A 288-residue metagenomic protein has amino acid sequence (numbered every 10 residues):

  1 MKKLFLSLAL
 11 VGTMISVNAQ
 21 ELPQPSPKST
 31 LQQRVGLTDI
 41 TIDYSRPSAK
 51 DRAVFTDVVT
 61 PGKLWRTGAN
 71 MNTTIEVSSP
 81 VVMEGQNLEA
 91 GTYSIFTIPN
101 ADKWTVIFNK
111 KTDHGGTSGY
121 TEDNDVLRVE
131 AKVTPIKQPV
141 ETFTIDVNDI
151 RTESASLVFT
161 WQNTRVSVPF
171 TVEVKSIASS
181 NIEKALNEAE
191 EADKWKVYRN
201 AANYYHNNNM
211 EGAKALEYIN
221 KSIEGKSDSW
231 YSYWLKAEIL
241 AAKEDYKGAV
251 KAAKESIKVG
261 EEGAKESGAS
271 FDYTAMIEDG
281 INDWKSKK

Functional and structural regions predicted by a protein language model:
M1-P23: Bacterial Sec-dependent N-terminal signal peptides
E21-N72, M83: Start-of-domain marker
R52, R128, S154, K226-K236 (+2 more regions): Intrinsically disordered, low-complexity regulatory regions in eukaryotic proteins
T74-A189: Long, contiguous interaction/recruitment modules in multidomain scaffold/adaptor proteins
E183-L240, E244-G248, K258-V259: Alpha-helical adaptor scaffolds
E238-I239, A264-K288: TPR/TPR-like alpha-solenoid helical repeat scaffolds
G248-K251, I281-N282: Beta/coil-rich, acidic/histidine-enriched accessory regions frequently appended to metallopeptidases
